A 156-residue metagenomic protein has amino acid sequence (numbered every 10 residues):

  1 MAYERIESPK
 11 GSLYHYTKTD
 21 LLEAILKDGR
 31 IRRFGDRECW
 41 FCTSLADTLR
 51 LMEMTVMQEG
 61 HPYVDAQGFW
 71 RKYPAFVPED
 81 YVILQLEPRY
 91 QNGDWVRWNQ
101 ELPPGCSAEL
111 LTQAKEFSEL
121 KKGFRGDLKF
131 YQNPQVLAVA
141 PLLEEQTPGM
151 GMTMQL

Functional and structural regions predicted by a protein language model:
M1-W40, E53-V56: ADP-ribose/NAD+-binding catalytic cleft of ART/PARP-like enzymes
H15-K18, F41-T43, E79, L84-E87: Short His-Asn-centered micro-motif
L21, A46-T48, R89-Q91: Short, solvent-exposed loop/turn segments at secondary-structure junctions
R33, L49-R50, N92, V139: Residues in flexible loops and secondary-structure boundaries
R37-T43, L111-K115: A generic structural motif
C42-D47, F117-K121: Short C-terminal domain-edge/linker segments immediately following a structured domain
L45-P62: Short active-site loop/helix that positions an aromatic residue
E59-L156: Active-site and NAD+-binding cores of ADP-ribose-processing enzymes
